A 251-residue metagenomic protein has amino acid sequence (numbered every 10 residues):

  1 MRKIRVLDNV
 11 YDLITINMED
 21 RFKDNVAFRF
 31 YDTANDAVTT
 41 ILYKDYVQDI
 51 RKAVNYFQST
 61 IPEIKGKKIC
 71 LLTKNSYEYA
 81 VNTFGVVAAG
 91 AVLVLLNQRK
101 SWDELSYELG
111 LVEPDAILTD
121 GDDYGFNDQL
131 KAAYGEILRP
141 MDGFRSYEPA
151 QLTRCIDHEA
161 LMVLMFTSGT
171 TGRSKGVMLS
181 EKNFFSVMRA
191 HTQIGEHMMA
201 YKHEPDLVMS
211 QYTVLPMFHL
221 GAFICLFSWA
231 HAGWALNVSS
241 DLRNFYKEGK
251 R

Functional and structural regions predicted by a protein language model:
M1-I61, K65, G110: N-lobe entry segment of adenylate-forming
K23-V26, E148-F166, G172-R173, N183 (+1 more regions): Conserved pre-ATP/AMP-binding loop-to-beta segment of ANL
A37-T39, V54-K100, T213-P216: Conserved AMP-binding/adenylate-forming
T40-K44, M162-A190: Conserved AMP-binding A3 loop
V54, S106, T153, Y246-K250: Short hydrophobic/charged patches on amphipathic alpha-helices used for structural packing and interfaces
L72, L118, L164, Y212-V214 (+1 more regions): Short hydrophobic segments within beta-strands
F84, A88-C155: Structural core segment of the AMP-binding/adenylate-forming
F185-S210, M217-R251: Conserved AMP-binding/adenylation subdomain of ANL enzymes
